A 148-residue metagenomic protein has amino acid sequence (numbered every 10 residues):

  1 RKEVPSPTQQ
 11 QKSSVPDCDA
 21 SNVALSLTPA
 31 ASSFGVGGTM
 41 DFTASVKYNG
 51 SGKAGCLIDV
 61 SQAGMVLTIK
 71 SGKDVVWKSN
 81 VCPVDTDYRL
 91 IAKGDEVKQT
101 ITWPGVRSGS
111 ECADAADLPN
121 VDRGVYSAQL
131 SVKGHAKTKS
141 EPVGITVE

Functional and structural regions predicted by a protein language model:
R1-A92, S131-V132, A136-E148: Primarily secretory-pathway and cell-envelope proteins
S13-V15, D117-R123: N-terminal helix-cap/turn-to-beta initiation motif at the start of protein domains
G37, R123-G124: Beta-strand-connecting loops/turns
V81, E96, P119-N120: Short linear sequence motifs
L90-P104: Short Pro-Gly-centered flexible turn/kink motifs
T100-N120: Signal that preferentially marks extracellular ectodomain short beta-strand elements of beta-sandwich modules
G124-L130: A short tyrosine-centered beta-strand micro-motif
